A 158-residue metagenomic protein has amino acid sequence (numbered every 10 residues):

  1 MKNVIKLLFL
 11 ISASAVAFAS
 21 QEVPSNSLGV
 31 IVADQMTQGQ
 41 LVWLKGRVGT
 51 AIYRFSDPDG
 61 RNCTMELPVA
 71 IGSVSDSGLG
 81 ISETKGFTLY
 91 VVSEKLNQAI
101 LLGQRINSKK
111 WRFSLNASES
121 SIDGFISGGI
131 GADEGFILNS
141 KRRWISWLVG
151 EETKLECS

Functional and structural regions predicted by a protein language model:
K2-L10: Sec-dependent signal peptide recognition, specifically the positively charged N-region followed immediately by
L10-F18: Hydrophobic h-region of N-terminal signal peptides that target proteins for export in Gram-negative bacteria
S20-S158: Small-residue-enriched, tightly packed secondary-structure blocks
